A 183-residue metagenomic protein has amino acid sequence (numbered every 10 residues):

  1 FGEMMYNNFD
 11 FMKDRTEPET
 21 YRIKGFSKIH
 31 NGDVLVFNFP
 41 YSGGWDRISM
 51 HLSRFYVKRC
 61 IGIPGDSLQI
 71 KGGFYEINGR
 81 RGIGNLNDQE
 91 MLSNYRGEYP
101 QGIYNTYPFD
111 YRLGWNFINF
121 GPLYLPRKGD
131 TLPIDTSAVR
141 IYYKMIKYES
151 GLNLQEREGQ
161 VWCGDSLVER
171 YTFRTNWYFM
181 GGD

Functional and structural regions predicted by a protein language model:
F1-D183: Soluble "head" domains of membrane/secretory-pathway proteins
